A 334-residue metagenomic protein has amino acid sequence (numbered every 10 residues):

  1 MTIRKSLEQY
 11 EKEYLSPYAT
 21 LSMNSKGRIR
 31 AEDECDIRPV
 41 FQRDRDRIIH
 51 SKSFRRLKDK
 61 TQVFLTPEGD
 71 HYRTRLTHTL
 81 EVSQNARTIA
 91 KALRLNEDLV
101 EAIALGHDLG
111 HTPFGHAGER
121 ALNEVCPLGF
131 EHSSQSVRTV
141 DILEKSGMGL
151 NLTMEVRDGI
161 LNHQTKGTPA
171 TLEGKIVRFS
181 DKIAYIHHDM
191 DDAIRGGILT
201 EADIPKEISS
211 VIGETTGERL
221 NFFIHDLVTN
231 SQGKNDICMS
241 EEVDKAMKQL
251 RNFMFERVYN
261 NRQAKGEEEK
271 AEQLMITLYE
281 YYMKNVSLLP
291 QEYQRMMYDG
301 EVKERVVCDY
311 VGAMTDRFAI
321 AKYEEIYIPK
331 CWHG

Functional and structural regions predicted by a protein language model:
M1-T79, S83-I89, N96-E97, G129-G334: Histidine-centered, transition-metal-coordinating active-site segments
L99, I103-S146: A generic, well-ordered mixed alpha/beta core segment in the N-terminal half of proteins
